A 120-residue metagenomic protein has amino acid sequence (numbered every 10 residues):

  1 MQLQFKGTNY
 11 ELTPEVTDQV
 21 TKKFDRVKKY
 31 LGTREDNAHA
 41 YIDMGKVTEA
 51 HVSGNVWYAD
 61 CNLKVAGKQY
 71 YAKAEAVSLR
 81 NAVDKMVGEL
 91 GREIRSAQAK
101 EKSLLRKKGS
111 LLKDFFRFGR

Functional and structural regions predicted by a protein language model:
M1-R120: N-terminal, polar/charged subdomain of small-to-medium soluble alpha/beta proteins
